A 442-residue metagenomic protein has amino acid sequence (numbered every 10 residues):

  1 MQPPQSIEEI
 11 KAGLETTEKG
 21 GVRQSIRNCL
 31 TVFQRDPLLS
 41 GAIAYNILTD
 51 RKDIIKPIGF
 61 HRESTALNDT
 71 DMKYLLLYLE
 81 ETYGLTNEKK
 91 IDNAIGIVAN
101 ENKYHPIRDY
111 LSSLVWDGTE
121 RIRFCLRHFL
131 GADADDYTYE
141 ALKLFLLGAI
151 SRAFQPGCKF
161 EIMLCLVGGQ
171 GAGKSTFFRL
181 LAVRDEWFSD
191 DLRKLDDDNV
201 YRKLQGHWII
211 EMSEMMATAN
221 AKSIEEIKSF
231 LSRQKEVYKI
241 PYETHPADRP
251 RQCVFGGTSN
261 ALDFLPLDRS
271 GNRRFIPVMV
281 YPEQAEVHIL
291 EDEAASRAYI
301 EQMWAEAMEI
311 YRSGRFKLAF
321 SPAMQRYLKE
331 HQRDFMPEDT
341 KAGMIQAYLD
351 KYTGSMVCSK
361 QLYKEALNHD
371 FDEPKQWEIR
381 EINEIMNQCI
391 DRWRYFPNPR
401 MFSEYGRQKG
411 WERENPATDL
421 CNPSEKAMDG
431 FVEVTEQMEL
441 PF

Functional and structural regions predicted by a protein language model:
M1-R121, E140, D372-E373, W377 (+3 more regions): N-terminal nucleic-acid engagement/recognition segments and initiation subdomains in replication, restriction
I95-Q205: P-loop NTPase catalytic core of nucleic-acid-dependent motor ATPases
V200-Q205, I240-T258: AAA+/SF3 P-loop NTPase mechanochemical coupling elements
I209-L231, P266-G271: Conserved AAA+/SF3 P-loop NTPase catalytic/coupling segment centered on the Walker-B
I224-T244: Conserved catalytic/switch belt of AAA+ P-loop NTPases
L267-A285: A short helix-turn-beta junction within AAA+ P-loop NTPase domains corresponding to the substrate/partner-engaging
I310-G354: Conserved alpha/beta core segments of nucleic-acid transaction machinery
S359-F371: DNA-recognition alpha helix
